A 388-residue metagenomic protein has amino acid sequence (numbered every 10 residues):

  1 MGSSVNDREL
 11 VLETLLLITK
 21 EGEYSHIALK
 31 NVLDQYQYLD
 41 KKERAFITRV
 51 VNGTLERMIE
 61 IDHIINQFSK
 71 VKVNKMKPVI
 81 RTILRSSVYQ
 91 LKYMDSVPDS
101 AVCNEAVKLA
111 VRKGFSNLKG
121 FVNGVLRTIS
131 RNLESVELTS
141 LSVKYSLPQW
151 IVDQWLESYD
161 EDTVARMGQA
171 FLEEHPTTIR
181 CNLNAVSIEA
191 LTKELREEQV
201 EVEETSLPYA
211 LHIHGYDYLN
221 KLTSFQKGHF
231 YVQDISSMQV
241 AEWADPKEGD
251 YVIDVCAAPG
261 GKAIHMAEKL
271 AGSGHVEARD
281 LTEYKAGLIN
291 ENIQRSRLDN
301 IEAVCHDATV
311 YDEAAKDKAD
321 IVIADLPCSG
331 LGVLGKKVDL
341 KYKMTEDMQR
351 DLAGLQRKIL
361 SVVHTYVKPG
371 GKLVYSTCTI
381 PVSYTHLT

Functional and structural regions predicted by a protein language model:
M1-L387: S-adenosylmethionine
